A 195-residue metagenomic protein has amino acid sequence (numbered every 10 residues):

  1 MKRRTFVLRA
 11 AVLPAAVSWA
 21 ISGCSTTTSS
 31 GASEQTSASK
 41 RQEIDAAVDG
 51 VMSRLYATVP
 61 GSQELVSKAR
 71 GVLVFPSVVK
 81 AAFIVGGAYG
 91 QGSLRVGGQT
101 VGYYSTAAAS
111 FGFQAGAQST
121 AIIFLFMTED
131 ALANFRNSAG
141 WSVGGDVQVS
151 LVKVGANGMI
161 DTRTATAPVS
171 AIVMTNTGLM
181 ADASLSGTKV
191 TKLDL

Functional and structural regions predicted by a protein language model:
M1-K2: N-terminal secretory signal peptides that target proteins for export/translocation
V7-S25: N-terminal export signals
S25-L195: Small-residue-enriched, tightly packed secondary-structure blocks
